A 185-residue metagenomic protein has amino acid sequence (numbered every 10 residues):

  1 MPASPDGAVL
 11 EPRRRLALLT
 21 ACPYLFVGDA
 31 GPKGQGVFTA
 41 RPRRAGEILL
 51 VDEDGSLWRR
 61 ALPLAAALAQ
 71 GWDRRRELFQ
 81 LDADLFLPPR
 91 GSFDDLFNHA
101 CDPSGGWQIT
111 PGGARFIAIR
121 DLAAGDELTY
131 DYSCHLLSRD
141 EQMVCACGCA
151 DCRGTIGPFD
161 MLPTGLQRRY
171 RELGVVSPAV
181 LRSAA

Functional and structural regions predicted by a protein language model:
P2-A3, C101, G106-A185: C-terminal SET catalytic tail plus cysteine-rich post-SET Zn-binding segment of SAM-dependent SET-domain
S4-W107: Catalytic cores of histone-lysine modification enzymes
